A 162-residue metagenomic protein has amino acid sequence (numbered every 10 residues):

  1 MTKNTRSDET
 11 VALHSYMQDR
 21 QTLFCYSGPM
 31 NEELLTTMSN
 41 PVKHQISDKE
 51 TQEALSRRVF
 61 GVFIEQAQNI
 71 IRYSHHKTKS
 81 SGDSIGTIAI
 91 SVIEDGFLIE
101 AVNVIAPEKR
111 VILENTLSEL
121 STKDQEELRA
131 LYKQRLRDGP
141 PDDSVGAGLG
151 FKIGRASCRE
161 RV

Functional and structural regions predicted by a protein language model:
T2-S7, V11-F24, E33-T37, Y73-V162: Conserved beta-strand-loop-beta-strand hairpin that lines the nucleotide-binding pocket of ATP/GTP-utilizing enzymes
Y26-G28: An anionic oxygen-ligand recognition environment, strongly enriched in 2H phosphoesterase
M30-N40, H44: N-terminal ordered "arm"
N40-I64, R137-S144: Conserved short strand/loop->alpha-helix "switch" segment adjacent to the catalytic nucleotide/phosphoryl-transfer site
E65-N69: Conserved polar catalytic motif of the HATPase_c/GHKL fold
